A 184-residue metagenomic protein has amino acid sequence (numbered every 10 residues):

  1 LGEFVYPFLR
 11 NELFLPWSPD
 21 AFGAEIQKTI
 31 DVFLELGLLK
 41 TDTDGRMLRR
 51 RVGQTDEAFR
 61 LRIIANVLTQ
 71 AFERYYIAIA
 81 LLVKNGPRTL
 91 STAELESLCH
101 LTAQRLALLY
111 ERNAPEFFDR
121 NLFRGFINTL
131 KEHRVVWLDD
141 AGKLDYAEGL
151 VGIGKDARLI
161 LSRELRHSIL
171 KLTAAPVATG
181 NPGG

Functional and structural regions predicted by a protein language model:
L1-G184: Membrane-interfacial terminal anchoring regions of lipid-handling membrane enzymes
